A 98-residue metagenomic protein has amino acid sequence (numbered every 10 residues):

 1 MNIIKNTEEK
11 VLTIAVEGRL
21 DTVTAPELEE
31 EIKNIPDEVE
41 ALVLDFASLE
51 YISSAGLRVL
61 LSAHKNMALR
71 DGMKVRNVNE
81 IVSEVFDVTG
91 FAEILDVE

Functional and structural regions predicted by a protein language model:
N2-E29: STAS-typified acidic loop motif
T22-I94: Amphipathic alpha-helical interaction surfaces in cytosolic regulatory modules
D96-E98: Short acidic-hydrophobic, aromatic-tinged amphipathic segments that line or gate anion-handling sites
